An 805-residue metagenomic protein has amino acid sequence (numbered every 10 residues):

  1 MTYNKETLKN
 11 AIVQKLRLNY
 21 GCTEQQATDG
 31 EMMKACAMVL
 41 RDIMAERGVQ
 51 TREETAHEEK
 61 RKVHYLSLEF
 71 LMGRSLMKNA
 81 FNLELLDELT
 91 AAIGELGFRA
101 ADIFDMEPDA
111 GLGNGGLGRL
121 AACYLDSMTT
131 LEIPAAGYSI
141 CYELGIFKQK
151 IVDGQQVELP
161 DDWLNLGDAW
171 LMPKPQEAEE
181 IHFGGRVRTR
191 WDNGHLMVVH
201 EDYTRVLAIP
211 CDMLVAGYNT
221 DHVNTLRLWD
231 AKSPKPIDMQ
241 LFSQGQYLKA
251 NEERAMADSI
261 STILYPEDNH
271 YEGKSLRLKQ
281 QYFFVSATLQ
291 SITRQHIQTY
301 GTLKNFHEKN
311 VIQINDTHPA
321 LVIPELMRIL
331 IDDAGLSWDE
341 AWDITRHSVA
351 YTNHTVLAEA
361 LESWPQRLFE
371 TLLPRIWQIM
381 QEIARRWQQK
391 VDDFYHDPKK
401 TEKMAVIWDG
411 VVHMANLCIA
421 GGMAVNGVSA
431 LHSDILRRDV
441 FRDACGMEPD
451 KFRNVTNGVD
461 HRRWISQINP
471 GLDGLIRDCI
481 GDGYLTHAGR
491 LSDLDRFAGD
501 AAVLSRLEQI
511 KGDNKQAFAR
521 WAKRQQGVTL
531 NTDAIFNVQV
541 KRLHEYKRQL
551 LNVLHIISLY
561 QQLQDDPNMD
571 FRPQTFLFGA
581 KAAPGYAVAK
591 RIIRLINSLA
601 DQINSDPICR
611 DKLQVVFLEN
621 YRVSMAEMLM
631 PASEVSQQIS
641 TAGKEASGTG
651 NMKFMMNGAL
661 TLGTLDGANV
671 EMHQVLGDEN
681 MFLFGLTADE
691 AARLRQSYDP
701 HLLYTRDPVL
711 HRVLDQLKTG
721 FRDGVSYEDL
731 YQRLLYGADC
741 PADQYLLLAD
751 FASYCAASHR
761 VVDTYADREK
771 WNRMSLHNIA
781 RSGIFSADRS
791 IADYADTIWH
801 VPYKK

Functional and structural regions predicted by a protein language model:
M1-K805: A conserved ligand/cofactor-binding region detector
